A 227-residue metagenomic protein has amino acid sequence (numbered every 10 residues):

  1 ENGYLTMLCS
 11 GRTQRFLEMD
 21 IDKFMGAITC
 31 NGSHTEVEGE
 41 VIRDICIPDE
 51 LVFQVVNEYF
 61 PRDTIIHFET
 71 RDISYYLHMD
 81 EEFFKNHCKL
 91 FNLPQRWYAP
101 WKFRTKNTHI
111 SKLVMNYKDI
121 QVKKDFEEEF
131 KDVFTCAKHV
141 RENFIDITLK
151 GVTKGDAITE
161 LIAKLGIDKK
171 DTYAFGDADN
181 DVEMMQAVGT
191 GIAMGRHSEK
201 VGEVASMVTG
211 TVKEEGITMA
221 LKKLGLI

Functional and structural regions predicted by a protein language model:
E1-F83: Active-site phosphate-binding/coordination module
N2-T6, K23-M25, S111-K112, K170-D171 (+1 more regions): Short active-site oxyanion
S10, N31, L113, M185 (+2 more regions): Residue-level signal for inorganic ion chemistry
R15-L17, D125, A157, E183-M184 (+2 more regions): Phosphate- and divalent-cation-binding pockets in alpha/beta enzyme and binding domains that engage nucleotide-derived
D22-K23, N31, E129-V133, A187-V188 (+1 more regions): Short, structured coil segments at secondary-structure junctions
Q54, R62-A187, R196: Conserved acidic, metal-coordinating active-site core of Asp-based, Mg2+-dependent phosphoryl-transfer enzymes
A187, G195-I227: Asp-based, Mg2+/Mn2+-dependent phosphohydrolase catalytic module
